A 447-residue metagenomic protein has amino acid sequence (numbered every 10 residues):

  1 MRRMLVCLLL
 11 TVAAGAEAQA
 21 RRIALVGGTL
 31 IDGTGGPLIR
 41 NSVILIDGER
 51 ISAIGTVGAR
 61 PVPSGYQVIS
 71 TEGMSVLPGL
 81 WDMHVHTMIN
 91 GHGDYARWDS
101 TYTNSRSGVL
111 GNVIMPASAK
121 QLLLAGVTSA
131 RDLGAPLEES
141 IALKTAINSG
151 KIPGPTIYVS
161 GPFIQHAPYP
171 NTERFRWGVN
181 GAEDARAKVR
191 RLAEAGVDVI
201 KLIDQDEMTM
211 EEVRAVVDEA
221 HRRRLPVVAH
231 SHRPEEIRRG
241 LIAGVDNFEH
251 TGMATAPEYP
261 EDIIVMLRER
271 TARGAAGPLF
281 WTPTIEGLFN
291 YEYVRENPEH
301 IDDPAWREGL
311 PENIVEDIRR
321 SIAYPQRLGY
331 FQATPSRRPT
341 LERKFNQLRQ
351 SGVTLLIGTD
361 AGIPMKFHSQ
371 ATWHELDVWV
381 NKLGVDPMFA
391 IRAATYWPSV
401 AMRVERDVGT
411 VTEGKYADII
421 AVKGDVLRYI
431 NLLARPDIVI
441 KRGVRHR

Functional and structural regions predicted by a protein language model:
L8-E17: Hydrophobic h-region of N-terminal signal peptides that target proteins for export in Gram-negative bacteria
A20, L202-R337, L356, I363 (+3 more regions): Active-site core of metal-dependent hydrolases
G28, I44, E49, G73 (+13 more regions): Divalent metal-coordination and catalytic microenvironments
L30, G35-L77: Histidine-rich, glycine-flanked metal-binding segment
M74-A146, P170, E211, H232-H250: Metal-associated gating/positioning segment near the N- to mid-region
T87-L110, H166-A182, G252-E258, P325-A333: Acidic/histidine-rich helix-loop elements that form or flank divalent-metal/phosphate-binding sites at the catalytic
I114-E138, P155-P162, A195-Q205, P226 (+3 more regions): Divalent metal-dependent hydrolysis catalytic cores, especially in the metallo-beta-lactamase
Q326-G329, R338-D425: His/Asp/Glu-enriched, well-ordered alpha-helical/loop segment that forms or immediately abuts the divalent-metal
